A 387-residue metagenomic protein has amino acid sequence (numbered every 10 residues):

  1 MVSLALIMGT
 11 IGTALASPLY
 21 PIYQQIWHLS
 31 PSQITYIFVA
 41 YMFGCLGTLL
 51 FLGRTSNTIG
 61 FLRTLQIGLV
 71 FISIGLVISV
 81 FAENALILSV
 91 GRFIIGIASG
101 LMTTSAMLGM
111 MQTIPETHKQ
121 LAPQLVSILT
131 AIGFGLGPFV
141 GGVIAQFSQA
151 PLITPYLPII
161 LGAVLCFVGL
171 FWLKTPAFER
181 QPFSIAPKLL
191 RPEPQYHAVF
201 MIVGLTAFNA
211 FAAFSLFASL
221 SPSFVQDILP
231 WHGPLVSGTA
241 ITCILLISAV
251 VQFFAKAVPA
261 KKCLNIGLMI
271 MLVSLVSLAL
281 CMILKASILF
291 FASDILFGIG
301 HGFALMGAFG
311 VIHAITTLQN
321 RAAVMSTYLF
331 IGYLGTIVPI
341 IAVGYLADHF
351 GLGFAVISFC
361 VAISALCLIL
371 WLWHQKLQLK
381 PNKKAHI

Functional and structural regions predicted by a protein language model:
H28, G60, F81-L86, Q149 (+1 more regions): Helix-breaking motifs and short loop linkers at transmembrane-helix boundaries and internal kinks in secondary membrane
L46-A85: Conserved MFS/SLC helix-loop-helix module at the cytosolic interface between two early adjacent transmembrane helices
G75, L86-I95, I288-L296: Paired small-residue
G91-L129: Cytoplasmic helix-loop-helix junction between adjacent transmembrane helices in 12-TM secondary transporters
T117-F171: Helix-loop-helix hairpin linking two adjacent transmembrane segments in secondary transporters
V236-A260, I270-S274: Transmembrane alpha-helices of Major Facilitator/SLC transporters
C263-A308: C-terminal transmembrane helical hairpin of 12-TM major facilitator-type secondary transporters
H301, F309-C360: A late C-terminal transmembrane helix in Major Facilitator Superfamily
